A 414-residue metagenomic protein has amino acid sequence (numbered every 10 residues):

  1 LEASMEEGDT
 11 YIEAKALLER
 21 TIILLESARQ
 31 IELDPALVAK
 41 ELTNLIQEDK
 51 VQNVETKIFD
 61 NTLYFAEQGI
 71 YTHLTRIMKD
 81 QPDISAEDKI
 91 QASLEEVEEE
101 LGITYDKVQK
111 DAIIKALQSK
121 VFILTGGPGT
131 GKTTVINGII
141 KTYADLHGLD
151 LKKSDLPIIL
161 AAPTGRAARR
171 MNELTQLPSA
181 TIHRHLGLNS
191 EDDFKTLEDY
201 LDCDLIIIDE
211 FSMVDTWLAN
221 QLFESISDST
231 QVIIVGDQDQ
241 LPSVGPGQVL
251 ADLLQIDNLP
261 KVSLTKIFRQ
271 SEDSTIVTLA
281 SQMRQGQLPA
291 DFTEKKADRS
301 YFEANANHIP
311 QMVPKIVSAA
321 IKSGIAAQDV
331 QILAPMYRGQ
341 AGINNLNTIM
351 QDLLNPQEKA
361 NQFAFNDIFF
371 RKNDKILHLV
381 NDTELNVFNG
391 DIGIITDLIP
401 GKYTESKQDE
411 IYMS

Functional and structural regions predicted by a protein language model:
L1-S85, K89: Accessory, non-ATPase domains that flank or precede helicase/AAA+ motor cores in DNA-metabolism machines
L17, E67-I70, A116, G129 (+6 more regions): Residue-level signature of catalytic and energy-coupling elements of molecular machines, predominantly ATP/GTP-dependent
I90-K107: N-terminal pre-Walker A segment at the start of P-loop NTPase domains
G102-Q118: N-terminal pre-P-loop "Q-motif" helix
F122-N172, S179, V235, D298-H308 (+1 more regions): Conserved RecA-like ASCE P-loop NTPase motor core of nucleic-acid helicases/translocases
I123, T134, G138, T142 (+8 more regions): Conserved helicase motor core of SF1/SF2 NTP-dependent helicases
L151, Q238-L385: Conserved helicase motor core of P-loop NTPases
Q328, D374-S414: Conserved helicase C-terminal RecA-like lobe
